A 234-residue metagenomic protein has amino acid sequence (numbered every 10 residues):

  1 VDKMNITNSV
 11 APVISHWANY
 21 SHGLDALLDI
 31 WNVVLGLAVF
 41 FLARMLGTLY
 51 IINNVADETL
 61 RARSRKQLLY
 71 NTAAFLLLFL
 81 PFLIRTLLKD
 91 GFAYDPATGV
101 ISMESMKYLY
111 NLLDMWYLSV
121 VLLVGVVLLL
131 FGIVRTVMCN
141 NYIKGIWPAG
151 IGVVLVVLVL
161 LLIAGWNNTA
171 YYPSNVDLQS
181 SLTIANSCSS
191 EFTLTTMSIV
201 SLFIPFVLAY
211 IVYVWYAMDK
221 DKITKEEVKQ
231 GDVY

Functional and structural regions predicted by a protein language model:
V1-Y142, V159: Long, contiguous internal "core" modules enriched in hydrophobic/ aromatic residues
D2-A11, L158-Q179: Juxtamembrane non-transmembrane "cap" segments at the membrane-aqueous interface of multi-pass membrane proteins
V39-L42, V156-I163, F203, V207 (+1 more regions): Alpha-helical transmembrane segments of multi-pass membrane proteins
V100-M106, Y172-L194: Short, membrane-exposed interhelical loops at transmembrane-helix boundaries
M106-V120, N186-L202: Membrane-interface transmembrane-helix boundary segments in multi-pass integral membrane proteins
I146-L155: Central hydrophobic cores of alpha-helical transmembrane segments in multi-pass integral membrane proteins
V207-I223: Membrane-helix cytosolic exit motif
K220-Y234: Short, highly charged, low-complexity non-transmembrane loops/tails of multi-pass membrane proteins
